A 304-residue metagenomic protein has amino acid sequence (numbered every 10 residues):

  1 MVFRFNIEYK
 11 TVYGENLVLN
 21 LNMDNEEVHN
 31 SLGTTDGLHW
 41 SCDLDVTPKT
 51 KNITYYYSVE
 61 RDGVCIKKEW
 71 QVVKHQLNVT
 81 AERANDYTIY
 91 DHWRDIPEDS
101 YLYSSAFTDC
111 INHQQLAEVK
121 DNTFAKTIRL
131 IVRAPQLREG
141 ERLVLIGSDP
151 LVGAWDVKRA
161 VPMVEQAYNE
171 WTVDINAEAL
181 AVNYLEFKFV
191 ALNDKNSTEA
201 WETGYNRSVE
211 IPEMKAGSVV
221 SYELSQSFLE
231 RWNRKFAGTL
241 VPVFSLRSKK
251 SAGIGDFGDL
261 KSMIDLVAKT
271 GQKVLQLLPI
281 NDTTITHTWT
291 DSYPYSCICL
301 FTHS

Functional and structural regions predicted by a protein language model:
M1-K10, W232-F236: Generic start-of-chain signal for non-secretory N-termini
V2, K10-K51, E60-A81, Q136-Y184 (+3 more regions): Aromatic-rich carbohydrate-binding modules that target alpha-glucans
F3-E8, K126-R133: A short, amphipathic beta-strand motif
T50-T54, R234-F236: A general structural motif
R83-A125, K215-S245: Compositionally biased low-complexity segments at domain edges in trafficked proteins and select soluble regulators
G204-W232, G258-S262, V274: Extended acidic/polar, glycine-enriched regions that form or flank non-catalytic beta-rich accessory modules
E230-S304: Acidic/aromatic-lined carbohydrate-recognition and catalytic surfaces of CAZymes acting on diverse glycans
